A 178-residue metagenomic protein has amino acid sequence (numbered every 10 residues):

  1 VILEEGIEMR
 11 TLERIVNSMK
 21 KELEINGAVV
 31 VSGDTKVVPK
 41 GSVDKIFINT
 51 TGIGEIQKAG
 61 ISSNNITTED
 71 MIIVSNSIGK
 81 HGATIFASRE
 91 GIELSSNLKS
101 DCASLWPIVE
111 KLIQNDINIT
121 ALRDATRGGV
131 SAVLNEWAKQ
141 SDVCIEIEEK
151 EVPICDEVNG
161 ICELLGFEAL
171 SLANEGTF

Functional and structural regions predicted by a protein language model:
V1-F178: Helix-biased detector of long, well-ordered alpha-helical tracts
